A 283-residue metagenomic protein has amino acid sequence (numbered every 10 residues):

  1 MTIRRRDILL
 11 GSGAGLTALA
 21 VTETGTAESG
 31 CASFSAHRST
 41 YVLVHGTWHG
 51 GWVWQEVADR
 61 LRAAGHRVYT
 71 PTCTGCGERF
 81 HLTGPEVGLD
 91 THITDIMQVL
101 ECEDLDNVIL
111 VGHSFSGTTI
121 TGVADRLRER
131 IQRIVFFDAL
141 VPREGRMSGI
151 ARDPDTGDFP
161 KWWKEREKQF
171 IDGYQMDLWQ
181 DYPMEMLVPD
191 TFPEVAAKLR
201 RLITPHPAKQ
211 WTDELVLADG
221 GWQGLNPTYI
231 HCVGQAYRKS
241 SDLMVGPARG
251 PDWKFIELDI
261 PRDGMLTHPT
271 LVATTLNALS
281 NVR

Functional and structural regions predicted by a protein language model:
D7-S29: N-terminal export signals
T22-V42: C-terminal segment of N-terminal export signals and the immediately downstream linker at the start of the mature
S39-E78: Conserved HGGG/HGGXW glycine-rich cap/lid loop of the alpha/beta-hydrolase fold
C73-V108, D125-R126, A151-D153, D158: Active-site loop/oxyanion-hole signature of alpha/beta-hydrolase fold enzymes
I109-E144: Conserved hydrolase catalytic core segment
F136-F170: Flexible "cap/lid" loop of the alpha/beta hydrolase fold
V233-D259, D263-L266: Conserved loop-alpha-helix segment in the C-terminal half of the alpha/beta-hydrolase fold that carries the catalytic
I256-R283: Catalytic active-site module of serine/aspartate enzymes centered on a nucleophile-bearing elbow/loop
